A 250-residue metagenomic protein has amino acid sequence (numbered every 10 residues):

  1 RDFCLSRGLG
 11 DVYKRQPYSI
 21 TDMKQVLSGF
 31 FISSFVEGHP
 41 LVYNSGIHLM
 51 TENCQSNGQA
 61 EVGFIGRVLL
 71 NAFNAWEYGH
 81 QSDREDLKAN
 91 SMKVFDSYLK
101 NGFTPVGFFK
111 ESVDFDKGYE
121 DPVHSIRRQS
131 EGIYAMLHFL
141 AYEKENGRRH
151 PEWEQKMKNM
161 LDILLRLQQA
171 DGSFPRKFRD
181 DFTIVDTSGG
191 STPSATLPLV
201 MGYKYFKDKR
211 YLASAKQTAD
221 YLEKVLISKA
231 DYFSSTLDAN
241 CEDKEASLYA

Functional and structural regions predicted by a protein language model:
D2-L9, Y13: Single conserved hydrophobic/aromatic residue that forms the stacking wall/gate of nucleotide- or nucleobase-binding
R15-G58, D86-F109, W153-P175, K209-Y232: Long, well-ordered core segments of solenoidal/helical folds
T51-V68, F115-I133, R176-S194, D231-Y249: Solvent-exposed loop and edge beta-strand segments that line ligand/cofactor-binding and catalytic clefts
L69-E85, E131-R149, S194-K209, Y249-A250: Well-ordered alpha-helical scaffold segments within catalytic/enzyme domains
E77-H80, F103, A141-E145, Q169-S173 (+4 more regions): Short, flexible helix-adjacent loops and helix caps
D86, E120, R148-E152, T183 (+3 more regions): A structural signal for alpha-helical segments
T192-K229, N240-A250: Active-site neighborhood of glycoside hydrolase catalytic domains
